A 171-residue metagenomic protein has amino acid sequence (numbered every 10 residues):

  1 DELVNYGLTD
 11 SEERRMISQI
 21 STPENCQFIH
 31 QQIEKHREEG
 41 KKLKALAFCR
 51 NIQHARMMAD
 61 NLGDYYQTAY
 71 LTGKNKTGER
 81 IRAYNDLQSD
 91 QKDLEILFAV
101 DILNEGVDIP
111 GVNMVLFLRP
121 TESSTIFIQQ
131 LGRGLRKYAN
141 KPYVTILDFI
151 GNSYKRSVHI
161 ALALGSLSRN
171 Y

Functional and structural regions predicted by a protein language model:
D1-L46: Conserved interdomain linker/interface between the two RecA-like ATPase lobes of SF2 helicase motors
T9, K35-K41, G63, K76 (+2 more regions): Conserved catalytic network of the ASCE P-loop NTPase/AAA+ motor domain
L46, H54-M58, Y65-N104: Conserved helicase ATPase core of P-loop NTP-dependent helicases/translocases
F48, F117: Active-site-adjacent beta-strand anchor residues
Y65-Q67, P110-M114, E122, A139-T145: Short glycine-/polar-rich loops that comprise or flank the Walker A/P-loop and associated switch/sensor motifs
L97-V115, L131-R136: SF2 helicase motor core recognition
S124-Q129, R133-L167: Conserved segment of the helicase C-terminal RecA-like domain
Y171: A conserved mid-domain beta-alpha-beta active-site/ligand-binding segment of alpha/beta enzyme cores
